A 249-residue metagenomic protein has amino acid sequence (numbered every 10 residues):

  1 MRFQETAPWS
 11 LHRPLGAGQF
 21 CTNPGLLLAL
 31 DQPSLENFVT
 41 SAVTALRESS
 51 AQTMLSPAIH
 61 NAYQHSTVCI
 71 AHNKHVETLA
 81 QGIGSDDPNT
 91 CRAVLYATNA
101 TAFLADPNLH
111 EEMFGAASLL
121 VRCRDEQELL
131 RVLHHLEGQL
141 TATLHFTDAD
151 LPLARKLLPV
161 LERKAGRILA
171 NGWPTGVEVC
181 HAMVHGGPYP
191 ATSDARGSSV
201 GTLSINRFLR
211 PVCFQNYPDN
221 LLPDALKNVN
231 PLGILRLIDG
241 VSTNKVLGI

Functional and structural regions predicted by a protein language model:
M1-Q32, E36: Conserved NAD(P)+-binding/catalytic subdomain of aldehyde/semialdehyde dehydrogenases
P8-G16, T44-Q52, N73, K164 (+1 more regions): Change "in soluble alpha/beta enzymes" to "in soluble alpha/beta proteins
A17-F20, A51-H60, T78-G82, T143-H145 (+2 more regions): Flexible, glycine/charged-enriched surface loops at secondary-structure junctions
P24, G115, P190-S193: Short beta-alpha connecting loops at secondary-structure transitions that line or flank enzyme active sites
P24-Q32, P57-H65, I83-D86, D148-D150 (+2 more regions): A glycine-rich phosphate-binding loop feature that marks nucleotide/adenosyl-phosphate handling sites
A29-L140: NAD(P)-dependent aldehyde/semialdehyde dehydrogenase
D86-P88, E126, R131-L222, T243-K245: C-terminal core of ALDH-fold dehydrogenases
P223-I249: Extended hydrophobic packing segments that form well-structured cores
